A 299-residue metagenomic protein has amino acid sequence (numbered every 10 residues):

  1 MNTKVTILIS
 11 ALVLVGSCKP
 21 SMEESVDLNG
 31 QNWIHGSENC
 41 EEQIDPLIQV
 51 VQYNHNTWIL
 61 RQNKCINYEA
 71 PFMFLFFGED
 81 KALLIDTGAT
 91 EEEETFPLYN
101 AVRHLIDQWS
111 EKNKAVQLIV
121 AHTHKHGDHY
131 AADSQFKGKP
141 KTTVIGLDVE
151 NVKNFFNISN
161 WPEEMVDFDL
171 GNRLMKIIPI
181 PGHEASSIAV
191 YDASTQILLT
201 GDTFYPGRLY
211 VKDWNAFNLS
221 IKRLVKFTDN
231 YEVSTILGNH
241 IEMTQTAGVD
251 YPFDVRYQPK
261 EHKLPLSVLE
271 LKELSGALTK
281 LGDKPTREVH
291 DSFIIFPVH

Functional and structural regions predicted by a protein language model:
N2-I9: Sec-dependent signal peptide recognition, specifically the positively charged N-region followed immediately by
V15-S17: C-terminal motif of bacterial Sec signal peptides marking the signal peptidase cleavage site
S21-Q43, K222-H299: Accessory terminal helices/loops
L47-D107, V190-D202: Conserved beta-strand hairpin/beta-sheet module of binuclear metal-dependent hydrolase folds, prominently
N54-L60, M165-V166, N172-K176: Short, hydrophobic/aromatic-rich segments at coil-to-beta transitions
A82, A89-E91, K176-P181, A185-E270: Metallo-beta-lactamase
T90-N172: Active-site HxH/HxHxD metal-binding segment of metal-dependent hydrolases
D148-W161, S187, G207, L264-G276 (+1 more regions): Active-site-proximal loop/helix segment associated with metal-binding centers of metalloenzymes
